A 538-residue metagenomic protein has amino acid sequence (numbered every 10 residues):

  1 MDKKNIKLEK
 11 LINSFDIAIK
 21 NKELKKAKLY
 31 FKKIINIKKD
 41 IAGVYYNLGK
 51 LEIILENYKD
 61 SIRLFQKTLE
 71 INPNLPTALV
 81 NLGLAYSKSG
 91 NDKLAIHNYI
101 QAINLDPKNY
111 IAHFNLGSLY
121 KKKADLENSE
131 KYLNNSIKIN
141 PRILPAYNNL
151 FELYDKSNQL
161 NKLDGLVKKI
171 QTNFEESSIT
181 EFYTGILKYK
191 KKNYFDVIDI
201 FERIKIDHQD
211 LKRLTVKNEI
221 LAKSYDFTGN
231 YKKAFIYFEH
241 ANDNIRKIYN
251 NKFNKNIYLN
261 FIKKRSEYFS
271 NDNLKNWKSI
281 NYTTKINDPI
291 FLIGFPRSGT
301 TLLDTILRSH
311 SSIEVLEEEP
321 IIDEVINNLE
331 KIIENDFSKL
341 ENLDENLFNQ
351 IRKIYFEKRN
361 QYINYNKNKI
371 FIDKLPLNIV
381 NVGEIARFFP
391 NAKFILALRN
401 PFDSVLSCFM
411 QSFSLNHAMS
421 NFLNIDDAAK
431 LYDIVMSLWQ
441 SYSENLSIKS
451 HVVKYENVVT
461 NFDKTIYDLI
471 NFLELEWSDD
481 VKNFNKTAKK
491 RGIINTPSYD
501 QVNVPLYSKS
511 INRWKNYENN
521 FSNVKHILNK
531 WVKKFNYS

Functional and structural regions predicted by a protein language model:
I12-D16, K20, G43-I54, P76-K88 (+4 more regions): Conserved alpha-helical positions within TPR/SEL1-like repeat arrays
I37, I71, L105, I139 (+3 more regions): Structural marker of alpha-solenoid helical repeat scaffolds
D164-L166, I170, K192-D210, N218-P289 (+3 more regions): PAPS-dependent sulfotransferases, especially Golgi type II membrane carbohydrate sulfotransferases
T283-R387, A397: Phosphate-binding active sites in nucleotide-utilizing proteins
I385-F409: Conserved phosphate-donor/acceptor-positioning beta-strand/loop module used by diverse small-molecule
